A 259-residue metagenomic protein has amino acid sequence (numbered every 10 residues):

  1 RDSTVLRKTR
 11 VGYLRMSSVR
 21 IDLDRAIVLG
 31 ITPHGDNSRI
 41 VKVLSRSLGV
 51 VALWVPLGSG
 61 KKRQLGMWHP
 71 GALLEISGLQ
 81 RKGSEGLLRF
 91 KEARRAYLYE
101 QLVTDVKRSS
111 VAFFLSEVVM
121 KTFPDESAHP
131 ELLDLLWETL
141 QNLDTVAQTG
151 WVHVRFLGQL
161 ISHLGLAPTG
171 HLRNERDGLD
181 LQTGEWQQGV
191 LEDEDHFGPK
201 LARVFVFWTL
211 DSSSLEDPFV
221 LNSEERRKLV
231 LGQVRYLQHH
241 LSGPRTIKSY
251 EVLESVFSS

Functional and structural regions predicted by a protein language model:
R1-M16: N-terminal amphipathic/basic-hydrophobic helices that include classical n-h-c signal peptides and signal-anchor
G12-I40, L44-S259: Non-catalytic alpha-helical scaffolds and adjoining flexible linkers that form interface surfaces for assembly
